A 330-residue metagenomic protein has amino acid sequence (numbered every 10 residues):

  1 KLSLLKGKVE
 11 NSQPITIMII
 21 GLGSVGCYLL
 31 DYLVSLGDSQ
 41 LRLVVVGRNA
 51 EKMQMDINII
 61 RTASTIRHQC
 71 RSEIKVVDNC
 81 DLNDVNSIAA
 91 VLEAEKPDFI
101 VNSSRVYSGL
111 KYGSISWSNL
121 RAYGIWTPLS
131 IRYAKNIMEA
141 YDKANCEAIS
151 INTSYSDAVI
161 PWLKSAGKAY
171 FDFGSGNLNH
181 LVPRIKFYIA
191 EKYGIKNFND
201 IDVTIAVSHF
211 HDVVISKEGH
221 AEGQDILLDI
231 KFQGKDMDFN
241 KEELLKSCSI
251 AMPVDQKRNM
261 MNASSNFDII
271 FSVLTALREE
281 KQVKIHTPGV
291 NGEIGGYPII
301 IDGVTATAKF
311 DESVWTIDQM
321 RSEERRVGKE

Functional and structural regions predicted by a protein language model:
K1-I15, Q40: A short, basic/flexible loop-to-alpha-helix module at the beginning of a structural domain
S24-Y28: Hydrophobic/small residue at the entry helix of a nucleotide-binding pocket
S35, L41-E73: Glycine-rich phosphate-binding loop and adjoining beta1-alpha1-beta2 segment of Rossmann-like nucleotide-binding folds
N79-E95: Conserved Rossmann-fold cofactor-binding substructure of NAD(P)-dependent oxidoreductases
L92, K96-S104: N-terminal Rossmann-like NAD(P) cofactor-binding module of classical short-chain dehydrogenase/reductase
E93, N119-N145: NAD(P)-cofactor binding segment of oxidoreductase domains
N136-D142, C146-I230, N259-M260: Rossmann-like dinucleotide-binding core of oxidoreductases
G194-E330: Long, compositionally biased stretches enriched for glycine and/or charged residues
